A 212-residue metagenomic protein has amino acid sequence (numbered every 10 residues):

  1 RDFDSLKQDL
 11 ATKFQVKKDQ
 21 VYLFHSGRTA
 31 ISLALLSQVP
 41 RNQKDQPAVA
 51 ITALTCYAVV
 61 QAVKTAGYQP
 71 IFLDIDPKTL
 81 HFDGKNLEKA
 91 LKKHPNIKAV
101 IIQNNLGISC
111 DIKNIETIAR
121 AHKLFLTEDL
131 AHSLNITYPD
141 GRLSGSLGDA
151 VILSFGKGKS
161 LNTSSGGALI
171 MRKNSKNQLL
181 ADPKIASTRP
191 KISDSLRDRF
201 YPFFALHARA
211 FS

Functional and structural regions predicted by a protein language model:
D4-A48, Y57, A62-K64, F72-D74: Phosphate-binding glycine-rich loop
L23, I51, I102: A short beta-strand submotif of the Rossmann-like class I SAM-dependent methyltransferase core that lines
A53-T55: Conserved AMP-binding
G67: Structured binding elements
T79-A186, P190, L196: Active-site phosphate-binding strand-loop segment of PLP-dependent enzymes
S187-S212: Alpha-helical membrane-targeting segments
